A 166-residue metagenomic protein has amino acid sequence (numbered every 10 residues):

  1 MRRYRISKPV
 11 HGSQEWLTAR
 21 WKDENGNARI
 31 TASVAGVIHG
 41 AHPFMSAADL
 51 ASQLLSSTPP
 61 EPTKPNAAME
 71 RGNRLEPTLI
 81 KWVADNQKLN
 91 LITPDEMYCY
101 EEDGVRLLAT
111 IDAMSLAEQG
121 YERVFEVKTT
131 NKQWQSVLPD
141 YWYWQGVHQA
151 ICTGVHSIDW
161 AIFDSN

Functional and structural regions predicted by a protein language model:
M1-T78: Charged, glycine-rich intrinsically disordered N-terminal tails and low-complexity linkers that flank
M69, D85-I111, S115-N166: Nucleic-acid nuclease catalytic cores
I80-W82: Gly/Pro/Ser/Thr-rich low-complexity, intrinsically disordered segments predominantly at protein N-termini
